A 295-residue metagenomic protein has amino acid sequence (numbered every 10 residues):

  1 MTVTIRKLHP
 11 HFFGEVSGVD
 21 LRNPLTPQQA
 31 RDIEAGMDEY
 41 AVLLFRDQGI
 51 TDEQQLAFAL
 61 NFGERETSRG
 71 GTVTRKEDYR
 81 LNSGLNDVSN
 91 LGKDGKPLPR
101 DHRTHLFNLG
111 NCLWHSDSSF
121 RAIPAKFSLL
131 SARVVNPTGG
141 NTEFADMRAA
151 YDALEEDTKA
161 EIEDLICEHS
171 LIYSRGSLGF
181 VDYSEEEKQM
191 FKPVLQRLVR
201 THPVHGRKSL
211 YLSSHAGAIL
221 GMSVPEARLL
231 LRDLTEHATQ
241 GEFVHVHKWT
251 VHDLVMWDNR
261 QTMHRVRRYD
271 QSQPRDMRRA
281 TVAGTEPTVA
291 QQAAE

Functional and structural regions predicted by a protein language model:
T2-M256, R260-E295: Fe(II)/2-oxoglutarate oxygenase catalytic core
